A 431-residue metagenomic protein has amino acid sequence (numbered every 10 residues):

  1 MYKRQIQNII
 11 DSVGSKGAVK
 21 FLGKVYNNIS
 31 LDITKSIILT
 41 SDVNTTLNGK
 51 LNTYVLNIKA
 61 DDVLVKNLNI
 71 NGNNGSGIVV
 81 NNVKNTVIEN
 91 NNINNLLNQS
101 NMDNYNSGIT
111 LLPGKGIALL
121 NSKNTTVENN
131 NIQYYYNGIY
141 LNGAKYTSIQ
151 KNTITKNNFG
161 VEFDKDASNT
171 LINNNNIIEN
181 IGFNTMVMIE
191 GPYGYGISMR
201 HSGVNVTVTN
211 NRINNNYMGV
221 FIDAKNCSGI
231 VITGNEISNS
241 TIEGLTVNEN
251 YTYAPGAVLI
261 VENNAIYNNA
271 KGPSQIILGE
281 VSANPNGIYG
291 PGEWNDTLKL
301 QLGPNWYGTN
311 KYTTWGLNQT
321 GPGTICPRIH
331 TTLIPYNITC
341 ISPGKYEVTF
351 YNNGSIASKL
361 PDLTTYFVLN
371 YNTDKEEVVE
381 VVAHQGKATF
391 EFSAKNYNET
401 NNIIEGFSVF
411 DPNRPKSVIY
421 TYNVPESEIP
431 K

Functional and structural regions predicted by a protein language model:
M1-Q5: Conserved small/polar residues in nucleotide/adenosyl-binding loops
Q7, K16-I38, D42-N52, G287: N-terminal extracellular ligand-recognition/capping segment immediately after the signal peptide
G14, I33-K35, D42, L51 (+18 more regions): Parallel beta-helix/beta-solenoid
I29-I33, T53-K59, S76-N82, Q99-N104 (+9 more regions): Glycine-rich beta-solenoid repeat tracts in large extracellular/virion proteins
I37-V79, V87-L112: Right-handed parallel beta-helix/beta-spiral solenoid domain characteristic of secreted/periplasmic
L68, N91, N130, N152 (+9 more regions): Consensus "Asn ladder" position of solenoid repeat domains
F350-Q385: Short flexible loop/turn segments that cap and initiate beta-strands
F410-I429: Edge beta-strands of extracellular beta-sandwich domains
